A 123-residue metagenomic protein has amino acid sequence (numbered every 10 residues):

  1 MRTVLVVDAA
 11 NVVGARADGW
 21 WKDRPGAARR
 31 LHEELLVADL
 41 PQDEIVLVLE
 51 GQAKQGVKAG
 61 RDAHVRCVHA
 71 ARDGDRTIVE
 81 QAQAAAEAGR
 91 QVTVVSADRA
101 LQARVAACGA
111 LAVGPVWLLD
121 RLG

Functional and structural regions predicted by a protein language model:
R2-V4, N11-G123: Nuclease catalytic cores that cleave nucleic-acid phosphodiester bonds, predominantly acidic two-metal-ion
